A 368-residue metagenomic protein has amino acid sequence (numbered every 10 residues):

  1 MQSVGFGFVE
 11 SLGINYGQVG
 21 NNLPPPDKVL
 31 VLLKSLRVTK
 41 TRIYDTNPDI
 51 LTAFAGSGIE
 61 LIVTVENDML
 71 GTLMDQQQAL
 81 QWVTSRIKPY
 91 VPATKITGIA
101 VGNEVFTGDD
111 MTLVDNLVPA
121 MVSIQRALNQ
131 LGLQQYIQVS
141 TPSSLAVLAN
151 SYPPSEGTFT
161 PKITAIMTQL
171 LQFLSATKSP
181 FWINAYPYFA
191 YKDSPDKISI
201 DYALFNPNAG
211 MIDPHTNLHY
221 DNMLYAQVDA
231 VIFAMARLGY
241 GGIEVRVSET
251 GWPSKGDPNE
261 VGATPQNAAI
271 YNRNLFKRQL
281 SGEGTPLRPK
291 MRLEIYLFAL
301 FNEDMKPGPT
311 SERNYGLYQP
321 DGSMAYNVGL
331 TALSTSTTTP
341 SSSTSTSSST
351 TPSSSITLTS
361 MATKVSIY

Functional and structural regions predicted by a protein language model:
M1-R42: Boundary/entry segment of secreted carbohydrate-active catalytic domains
L12-Y16, T39-I43, I59-V65, T97-V101 (+4 more regions): Hydrophobic faces of well-ordered beta-strands that scaffold small-molecule active sites in alpha/beta enzyme cores
G13-N15, R37, V65-L73, V101-M111 (+3 more regions): Short interface patches used for recognition in eukaryotic signaling and trafficking proteins
G17-L33, Q77-P89, T164-T168: Short, acidic/polar
G20-P24, T39-T52, M69-A79, G108 (+3 more regions): Acidic-and-aromatic substrate-binding clefts and catalytic sites of carbohydrate-active enzymes
L23, Q77, M111-V118, L218 (+2 more regions): Soluble non-cytosolic domains of exported or imported proteins
L51-K162, V247: Substrate-binding cleft of extracellular glycoside hydrolase catalytic domains
V122-R126, L131-T141, V147-L148, E156-Y368: Substrate-binding and catalytic surfaces of secreted/luminal carbohydrate-active proteins
